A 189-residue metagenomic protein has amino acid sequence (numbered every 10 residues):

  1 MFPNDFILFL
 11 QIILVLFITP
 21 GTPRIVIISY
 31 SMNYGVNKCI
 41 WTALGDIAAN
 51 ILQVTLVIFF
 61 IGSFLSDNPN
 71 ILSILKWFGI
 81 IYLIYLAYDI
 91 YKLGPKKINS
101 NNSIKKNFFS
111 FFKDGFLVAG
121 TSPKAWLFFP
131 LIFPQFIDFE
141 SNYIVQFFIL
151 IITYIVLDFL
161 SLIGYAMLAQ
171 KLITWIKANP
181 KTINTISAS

Functional and structural regions predicted by a protein language model:
F2-S73, F129-L150, I155, A166-M167 (+1 more regions): Juxtamembrane transmembrane-helix termini in multi-pass membrane transport proteins
I7-I12, I81-I84, K113-L117, T153-Y154: Short alpha-helical transmembrane interface motifs in multi-pass membrane proteins
D67-I98, I155-Y165, I173-S189: Selective transmembrane alpha-helices of multi-pass membrane proteins
K97-K106: Interhelical loop/hinge segments that connect adjacent transmembrane helices in multipass membrane
F108-F112: Short hydrophobic alpha-helices at membrane interfaces in multi-pass membrane enzymes
A119, E140, W175-A178: Histidine kinase transmitter module recognition
G120-A125: Selected transmembrane alpha-helices and immediately adjacent juxtamembrane segments of polytopic inner-membrane
